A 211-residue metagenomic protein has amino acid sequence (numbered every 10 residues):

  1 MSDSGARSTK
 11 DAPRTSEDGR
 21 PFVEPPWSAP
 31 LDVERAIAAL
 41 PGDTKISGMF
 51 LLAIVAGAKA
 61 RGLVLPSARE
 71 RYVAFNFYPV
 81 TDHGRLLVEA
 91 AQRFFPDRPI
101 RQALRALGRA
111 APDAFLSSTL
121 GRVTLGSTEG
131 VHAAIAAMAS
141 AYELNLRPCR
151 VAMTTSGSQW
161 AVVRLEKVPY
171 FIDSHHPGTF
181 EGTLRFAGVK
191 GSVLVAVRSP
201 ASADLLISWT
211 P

Functional and structural regions predicted by a protein language model:
S2-G5, G19-F22, E143-P177, R185-P211: Short terminal or interdomain "cap/linker" segment that borders an active site or interface and mediates
S2-Y78, A90-Q92, D97: Terminal low-complexity, intrinsically disordered regions
G5-R7, A12, L63-L65, R69-D173: Amphipathic interaction/junction segments at domain boundaries or subunit interfaces
A29, F50, V131-A134, H176: Alpha-helical structural motif
